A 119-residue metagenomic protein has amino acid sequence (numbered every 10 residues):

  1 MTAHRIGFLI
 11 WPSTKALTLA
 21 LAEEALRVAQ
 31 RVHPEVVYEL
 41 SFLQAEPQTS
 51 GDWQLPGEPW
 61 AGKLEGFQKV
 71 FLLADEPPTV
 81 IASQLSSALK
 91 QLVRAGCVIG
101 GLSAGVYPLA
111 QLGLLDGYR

Functional and structural regions predicted by a protein language model:
M1-I99, P108-G117: Extended, subdomain-level signal for the structured scaffold at the beginning of enzyme domains
S103: Aromatic-residue-lined binding/catalytic grooves and analogous aromatic/hydrophobic interfacial grooves in multimeric
